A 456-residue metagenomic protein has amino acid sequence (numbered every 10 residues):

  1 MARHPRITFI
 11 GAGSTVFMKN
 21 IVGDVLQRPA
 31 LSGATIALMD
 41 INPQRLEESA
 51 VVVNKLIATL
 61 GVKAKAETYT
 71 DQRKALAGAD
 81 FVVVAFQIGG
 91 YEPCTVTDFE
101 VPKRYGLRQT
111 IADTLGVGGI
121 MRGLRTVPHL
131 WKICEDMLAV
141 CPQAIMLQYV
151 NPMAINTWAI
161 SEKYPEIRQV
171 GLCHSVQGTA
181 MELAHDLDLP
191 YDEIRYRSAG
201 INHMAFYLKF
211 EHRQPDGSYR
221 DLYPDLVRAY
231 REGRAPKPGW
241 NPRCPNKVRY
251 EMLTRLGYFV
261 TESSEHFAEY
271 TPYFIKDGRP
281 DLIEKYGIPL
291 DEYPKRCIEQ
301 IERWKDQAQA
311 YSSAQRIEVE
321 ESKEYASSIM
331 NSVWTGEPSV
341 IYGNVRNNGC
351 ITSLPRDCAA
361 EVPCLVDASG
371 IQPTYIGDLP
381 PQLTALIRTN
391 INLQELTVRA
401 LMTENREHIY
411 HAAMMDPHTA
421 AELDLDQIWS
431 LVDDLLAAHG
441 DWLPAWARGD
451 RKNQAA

Functional and structural regions predicted by a protein language model:
I7-S32, I36: N-terminal Rossmann-like dinucleotide-binding module
A30-N54: NAD(P)-binding Rossmann-fold cofactor-contacting core
A34, G90-Y91: Short glycine-rich, flexible loops that bind phosphorylated cofactors or substrates
K65-G78: Short acidic low-complexity segments
A77, V83-V84, Q148: Redox-cofactor binding/interface segments in oxidoreductases and associated redox assembly factors
E92-K163: Rossmann-fold NAD(P)-binding glycine/threonine-rich loop
K132-Q214: Internal, well-ordered domain-core segments that constitute the primary functional module of diverse proteins
D188-A456: Long, compositionally biased stretches enriched for glycine and/or charged residues
